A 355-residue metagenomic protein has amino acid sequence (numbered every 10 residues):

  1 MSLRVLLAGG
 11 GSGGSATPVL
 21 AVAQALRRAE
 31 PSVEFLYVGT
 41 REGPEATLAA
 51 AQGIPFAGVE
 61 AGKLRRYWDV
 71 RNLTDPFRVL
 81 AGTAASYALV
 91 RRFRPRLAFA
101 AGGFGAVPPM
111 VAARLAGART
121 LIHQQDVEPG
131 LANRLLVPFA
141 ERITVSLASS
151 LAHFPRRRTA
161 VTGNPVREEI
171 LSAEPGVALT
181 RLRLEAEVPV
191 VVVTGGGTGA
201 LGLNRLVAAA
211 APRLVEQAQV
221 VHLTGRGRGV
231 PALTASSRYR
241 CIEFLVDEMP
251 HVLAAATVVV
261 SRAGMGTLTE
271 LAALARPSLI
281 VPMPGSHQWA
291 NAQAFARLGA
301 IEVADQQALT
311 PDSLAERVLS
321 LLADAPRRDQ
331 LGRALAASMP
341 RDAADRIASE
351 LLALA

Functional and structural regions predicted by a protein language model:
R4-S12, S32-R78, T162, A304-Q307: Conserved nucleotide-sugar phosphate-binding/catalytic loop shared by glycosyltransferases and other
G43, L48, Q52, P175-S261 (+3 more regions): Donor-nucleotide binding loops and adjacent catalytic segments primarily of GT-B fold Leloir glycosyltransferases
R66-L97: An amphipathic, basic-hydrophobic alpha-helix
A85-A98, A106-L121, R134-R142: Glycosyltransferases and closely related glycan-assembly transferases that use nucleotide-activated donors
R114-G176: Active-site-proximal region of nucleotide-activated glycan assembly enzymes, centered on histidine/acidic-rich loops
A304-D305, L309-P326: C-terminal "capping" alpha-helix adjacent to the active site of nucleotide-linked donor transferases in cell-envelope
R327-R341: A short, well-ordered alpha-helix in the C-terminal region of glycosyltransferases
R341-A355: C-terminal alpha-helical cap of glycosyltransferases
